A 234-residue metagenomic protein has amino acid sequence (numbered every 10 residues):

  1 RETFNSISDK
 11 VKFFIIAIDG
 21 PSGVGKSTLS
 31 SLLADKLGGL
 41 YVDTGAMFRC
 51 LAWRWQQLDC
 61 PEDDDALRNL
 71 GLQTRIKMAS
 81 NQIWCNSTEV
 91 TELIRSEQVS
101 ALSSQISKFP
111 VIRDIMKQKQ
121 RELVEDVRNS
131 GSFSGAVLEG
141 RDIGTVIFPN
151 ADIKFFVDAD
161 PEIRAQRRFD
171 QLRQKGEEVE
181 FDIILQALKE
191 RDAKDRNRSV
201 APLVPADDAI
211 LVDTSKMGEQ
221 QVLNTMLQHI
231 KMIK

Functional and structural regions predicted by a protein language model:
F4-K10, C85-T91, F169-E177, K194-K234: NTP-dependent small-molecule kinase module
I16-I18: Hydrophobic anchor at the beta1->P-loop junction of P-loop NTPases
P21: P-loop (Walker A) phosphate-binding loop of NTP-binding proteins
K26: Conserved lysine of the Walker
L29: Hydrophobic positions on the alpha1 helix immediately C-terminal to the Walker A/P-loop
D35-E97: N-terminal phosphate/diphosphate-binding loop that engages ATP/GTP or pyrophosphate donors across diverse enzyme folds
T91-K175: ATP-dependent NMP and nucleoside kinases share a basic, alpha-helical "lid"
P161-F169, F181, L185, K189 (+1 more regions): An amphipathic alpha-helix signature
